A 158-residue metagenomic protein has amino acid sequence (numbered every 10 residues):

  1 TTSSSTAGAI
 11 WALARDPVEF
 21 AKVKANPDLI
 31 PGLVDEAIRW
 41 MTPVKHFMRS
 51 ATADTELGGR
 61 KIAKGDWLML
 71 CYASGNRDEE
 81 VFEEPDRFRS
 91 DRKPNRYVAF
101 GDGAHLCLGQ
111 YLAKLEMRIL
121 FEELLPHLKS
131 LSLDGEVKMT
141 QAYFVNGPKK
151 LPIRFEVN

Functional and structural regions predicted by a protein language model:
T1-N158: Cytochrome P450
